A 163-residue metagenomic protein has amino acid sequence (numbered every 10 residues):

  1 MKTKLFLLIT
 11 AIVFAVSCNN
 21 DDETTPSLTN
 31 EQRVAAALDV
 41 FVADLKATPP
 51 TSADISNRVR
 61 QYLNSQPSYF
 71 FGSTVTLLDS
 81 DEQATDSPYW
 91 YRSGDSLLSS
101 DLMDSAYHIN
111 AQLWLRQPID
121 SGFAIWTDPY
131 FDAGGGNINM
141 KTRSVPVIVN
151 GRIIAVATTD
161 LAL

Functional and structural regions predicted by a protein language model:
K2-L8: Sec-dependent signal peptide recognition, specifically the positively charged N-region followed immediately by
F14-S17: C-terminal motif of bacterial Sec signal peptides marking the signal peptidase cleavage site
N19-D22: Bacterial signal peptide processing site
E31-R58, S65, V75-E82, L98: Extracellular/periplasmic ligand-binding regions of membrane signal-transduction receptors
A35, S56-R60, Q112-L115, S144: Extracytoplasmic/secreted envelope proteins and their assembly/folding machinery, especially bacterial periplasmic
S52-Y69, V156, D160-L163: Solvent-exposed, extracytoplasmic
Q66-A124, P129-N137: Extracellular/periplasmic ligand-sensing ectodomains of membrane signal-transduction proteins
I138-L163: Conserved beta-strands of PAS-like sensory domains
